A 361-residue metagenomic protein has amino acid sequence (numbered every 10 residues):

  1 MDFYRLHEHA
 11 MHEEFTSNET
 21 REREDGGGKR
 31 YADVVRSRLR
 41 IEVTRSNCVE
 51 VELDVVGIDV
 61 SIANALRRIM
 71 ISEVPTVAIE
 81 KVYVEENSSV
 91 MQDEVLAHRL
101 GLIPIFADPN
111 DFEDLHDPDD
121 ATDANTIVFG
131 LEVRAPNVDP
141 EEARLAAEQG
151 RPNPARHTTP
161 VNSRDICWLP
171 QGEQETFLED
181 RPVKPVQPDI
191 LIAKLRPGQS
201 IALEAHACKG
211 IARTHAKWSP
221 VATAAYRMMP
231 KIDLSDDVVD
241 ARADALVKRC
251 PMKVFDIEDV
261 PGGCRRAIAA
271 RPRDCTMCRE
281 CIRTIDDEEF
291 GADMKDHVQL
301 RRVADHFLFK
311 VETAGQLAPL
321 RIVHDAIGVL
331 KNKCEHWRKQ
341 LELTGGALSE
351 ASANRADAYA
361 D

Functional and structural regions predicted by a protein language model:
M1-D361: Protein-protein interaction/assembly regions in multi-subunit complexes
